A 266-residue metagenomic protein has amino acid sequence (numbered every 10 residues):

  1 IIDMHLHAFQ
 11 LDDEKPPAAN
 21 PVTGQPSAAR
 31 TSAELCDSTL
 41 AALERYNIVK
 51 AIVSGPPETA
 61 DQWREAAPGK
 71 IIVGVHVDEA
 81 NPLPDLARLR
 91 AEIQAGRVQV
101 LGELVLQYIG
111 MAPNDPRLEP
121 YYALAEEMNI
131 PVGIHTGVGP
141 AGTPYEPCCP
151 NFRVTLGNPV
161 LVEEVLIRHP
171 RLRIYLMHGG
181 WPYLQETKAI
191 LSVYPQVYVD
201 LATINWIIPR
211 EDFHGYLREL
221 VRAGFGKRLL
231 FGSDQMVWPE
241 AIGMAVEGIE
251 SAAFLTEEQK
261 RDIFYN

Functional and structural regions predicted by a protein language model:
I1-H7, D13-E14, P21-K50, F225-L230 (+1 more regions): Mid-to-C-terminal alpha-helical segments outside catalytic/metal-binding sites
I1-L11, G133-G137, L176: Histidine-centered catalytic micro-motifs
H5, A42-L43, A51, V73 (+6 more regions): Divalent metal-coordination and catalytic microenvironments
F9-L11, E58-D61, A80-N81, Q107-I109 (+4 more regions): Active-site environment of divalent metal-dependent phosphoester hydrolases
G24-R30, G74-A80, E103-D115, C149-F152: The substrate-binding groove and active-site-proximal loops of carbohydrate-active enzymes, especially glycoside
A33-R90, E103: A metal-dependent hydrolase metal-coordination microenvironment
G69, V73, Q99-V100, N114-L230: Catalytic pocket-lining loop regions of alpha/beta-barrel enzymes, especially the amidohydrolase/enolase/GH5 lineages
